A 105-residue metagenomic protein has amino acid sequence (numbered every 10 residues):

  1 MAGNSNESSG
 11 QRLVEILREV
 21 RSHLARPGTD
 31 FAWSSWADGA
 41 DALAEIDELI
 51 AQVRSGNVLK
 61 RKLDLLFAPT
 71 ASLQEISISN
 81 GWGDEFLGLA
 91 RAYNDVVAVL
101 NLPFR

Functional and structural regions predicted by a protein language model:
M1-A37, L100: Short terminal alpha-helical segments
N4-E15, A37-A44, R61-D64, S77-D84 (+1 more regions): Alpha-helix boundary/N-cap detector
I16, H23, L49, I76 (+2 more regions): Residues that form generic nucleotide/phosphate-binding pockets
S22-L73: Amphipathic alpha-helical interaction modules
L65-R105: Amphipathic alpha-helical binding modules
